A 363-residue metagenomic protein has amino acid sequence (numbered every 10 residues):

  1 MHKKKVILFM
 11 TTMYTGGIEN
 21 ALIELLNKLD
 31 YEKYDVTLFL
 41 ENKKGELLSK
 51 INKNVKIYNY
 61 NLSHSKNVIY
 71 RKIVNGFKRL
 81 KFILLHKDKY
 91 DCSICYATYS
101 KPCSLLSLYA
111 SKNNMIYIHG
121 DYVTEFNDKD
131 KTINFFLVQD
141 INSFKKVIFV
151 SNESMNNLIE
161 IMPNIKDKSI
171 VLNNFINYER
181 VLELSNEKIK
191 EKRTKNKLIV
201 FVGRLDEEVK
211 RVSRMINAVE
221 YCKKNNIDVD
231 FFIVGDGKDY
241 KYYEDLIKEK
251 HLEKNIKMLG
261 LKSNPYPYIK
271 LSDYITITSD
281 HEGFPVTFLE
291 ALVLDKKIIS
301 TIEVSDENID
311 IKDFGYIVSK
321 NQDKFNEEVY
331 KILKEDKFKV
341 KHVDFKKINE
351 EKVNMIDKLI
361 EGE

Functional and structural regions predicted by a protein language model:
L8-G16, K28-K72, S154, I161-P163: N-terminal strand-loop element at the rim of the active site of nucleotide-sugar-dependent glycosyltransferases
G16-E24, K197-K224, K238-K241: A conserved mid-protein helix/loop that constitutes part of the nucleotide-sugar donor-binding site
I94-K101, I118: Short His-centered aromatic/hydrophobic patch
C103-L105, S143-S169, I176-R180: A short, active-site helix/loop in glycosyltransferases that binds the activated sugar's phosphate group
E244-G260: Nucleotide-activated donor-binding/catalytic signature segment of Leloir-type glycosyltransferases, i.e., the conserved
L261, D280: Aromatic "clamp/platform" in nucleotide-sugar-dependent glycosyltransferases that forms part of the donor/acceptor
K297-T301: Short hydrophobic beta-strand element within catalytic cores of glycosyltransferases and related nucleotide-activated
G315-D323, K331-D336: Conserved acidic donor-binding segment of nucleotide-sugar-dependent glycosyltransferases
